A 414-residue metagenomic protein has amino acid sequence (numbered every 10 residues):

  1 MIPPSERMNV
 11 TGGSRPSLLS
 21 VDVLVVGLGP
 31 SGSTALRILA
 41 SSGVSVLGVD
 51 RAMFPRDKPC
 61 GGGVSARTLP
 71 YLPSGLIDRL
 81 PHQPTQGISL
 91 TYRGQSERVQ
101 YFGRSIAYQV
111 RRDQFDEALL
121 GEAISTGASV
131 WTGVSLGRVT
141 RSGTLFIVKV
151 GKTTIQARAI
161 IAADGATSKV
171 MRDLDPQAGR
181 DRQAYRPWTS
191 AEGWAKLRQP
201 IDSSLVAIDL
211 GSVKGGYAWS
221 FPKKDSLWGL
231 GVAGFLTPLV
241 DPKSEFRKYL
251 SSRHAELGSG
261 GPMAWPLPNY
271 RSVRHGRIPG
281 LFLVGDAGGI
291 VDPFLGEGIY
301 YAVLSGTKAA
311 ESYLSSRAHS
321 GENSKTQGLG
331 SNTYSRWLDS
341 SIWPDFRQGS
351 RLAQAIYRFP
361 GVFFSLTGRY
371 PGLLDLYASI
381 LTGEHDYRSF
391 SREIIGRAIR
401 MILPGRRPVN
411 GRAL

Functional and structural regions predicted by a protein language model:
I2-S20: A short, basic/flexible loop-to-alpha-helix module at the beginning of a structural domain
R15-S31: Beta1/beta-strand and adjacent pyrophosphate-binding region of the FAD-binding site in flavoprotein oxidoreductases
L28, S42, E122-L257, V273 (+1 more regions): Predominantly flavin-linked oxidoreductase catalytic cores and closely associated redox partners
S31, F54, T167: Conserved Rossmann-like nucleotide-cofactor binding loop
R37-P59: Glycine-rich FAD pyrophosphate-binding loop
S65-A118: A conserved beta-strand/loop capping segment in the N-terminal third of enzymes that catalyze redox or closely related
R138, L236-Y313, A318: FAD/FMN-dependent oxidoreductases across multiple families
S315-L414: C-terminal helical "tail/cap" subdomain of flavin- and related membrane-associated enzymes
